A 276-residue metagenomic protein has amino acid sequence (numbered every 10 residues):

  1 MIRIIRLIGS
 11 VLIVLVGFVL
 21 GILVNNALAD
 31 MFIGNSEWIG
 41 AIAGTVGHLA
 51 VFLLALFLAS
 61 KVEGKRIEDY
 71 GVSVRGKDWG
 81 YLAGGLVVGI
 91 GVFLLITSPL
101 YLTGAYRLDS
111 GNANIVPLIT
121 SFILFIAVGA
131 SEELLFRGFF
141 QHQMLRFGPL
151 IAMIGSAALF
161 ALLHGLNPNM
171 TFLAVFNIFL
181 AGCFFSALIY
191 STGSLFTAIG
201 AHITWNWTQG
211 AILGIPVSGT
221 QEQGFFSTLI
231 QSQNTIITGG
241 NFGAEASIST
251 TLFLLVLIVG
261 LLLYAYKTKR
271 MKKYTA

Functional and structural regions predicted by a protein language model:
M1-I67, G210-A276: N-terminal, membrane-interfacial amphipathic/helix-forming hydrophobic leader that caps and precedes the first
I8-L12, I42, L82-V87, L118-I119 (+4 more regions): Hydrophobic alpha-helical transmembrane segments
V24-A43, K65-L134, Q141-R146, Y274: Juxtamembrane helix-loop-helix connectors linking adjacent transmembrane helices in multi-pass membrane enzymes
T45-A50, L54, I115-I123, F176-C183 (+1 more regions): Membrane-embedded alpha-helical segments of multi-pass membrane proteins, especially the transmembrane helices
V87, I123, G155-L162, F176 (+3 more regions): Hydrophobic residues within alpha-helical transmembrane segments of multi-pass solute transporters/permease subunits
L94, F125, G129, G148-G165 (+1 more regions): Small-polar-interrupted transmembrane alpha-helices in polytopic inner-membrane proteins
S131-G155, A187-S194: Membrane-interface helix/loop boundary segments of multi-pass membrane proteins
A174-T235: Functionally important transmembrane alpha-helices
